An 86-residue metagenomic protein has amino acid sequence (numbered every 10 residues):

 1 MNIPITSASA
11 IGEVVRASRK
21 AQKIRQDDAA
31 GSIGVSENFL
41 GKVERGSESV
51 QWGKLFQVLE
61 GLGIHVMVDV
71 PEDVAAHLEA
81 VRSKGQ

Functional and structural regions predicted by a protein language model:
M1-A21: A short, Lys/Arg-rich alpha-helix, primarily the initiator
V14, R25, Q51-K54: Residues that mark the N-terminal boundary/hinge immediately upstream of a DNA-recognition element
K20, G31, E60: Short polybasic/polar patches that bind polyanions
I24-G41: Short alpha-helical DNA-recognition segment
G53-D69: DNA major-groove recognition helix of helix-turn-helix/homeodomain DNA-binding modules
M67-Q86: Short, charged recognition helix plus adjacent turn of helix-turn-helix-like nucleic-acid-binding domains
